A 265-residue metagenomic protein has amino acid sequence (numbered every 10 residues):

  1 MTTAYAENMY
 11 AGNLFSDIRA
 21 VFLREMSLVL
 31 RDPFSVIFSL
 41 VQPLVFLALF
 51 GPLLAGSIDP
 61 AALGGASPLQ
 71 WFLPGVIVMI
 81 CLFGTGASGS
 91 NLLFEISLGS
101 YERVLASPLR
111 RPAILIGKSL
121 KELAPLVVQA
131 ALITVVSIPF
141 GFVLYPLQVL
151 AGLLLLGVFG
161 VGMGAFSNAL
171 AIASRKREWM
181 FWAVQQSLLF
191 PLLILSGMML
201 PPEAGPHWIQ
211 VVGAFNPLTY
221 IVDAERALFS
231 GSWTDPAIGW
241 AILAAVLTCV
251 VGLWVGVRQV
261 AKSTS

Functional and structural regions predicted by a protein language model:
M1-P68, T264-S265: Hydrophobic alpha-helical transmembrane segments
T2-T3, E7-L23, G197-D235, G239-W240: Short hydrophobic, aromatic-rich alpha-helical segments embedded in or entering the lipid bilayer of multi-pass
Y5, P43, L47-P52, D223-S265: Alpha-helical transmembrane segments of multi-pass membrane transporters/translocases
E7-N8, R31-S35, P74, C81-G86 (+4 more regions): Short alpha-helical transmembrane interface motifs in multi-pass membrane proteins
V45-L49, P68-I138, S167-A171, A183-L188 (+1 more regions): Hydrophobic alpha-helical transmembrane segments of multi-pass membrane transport proteins
F50-D59, F83, S137-Y145, S174-K176 (+2 more regions): Short helix-capping/hinge motifs at transmembrane helix termini and TM-loop junctions
L54, A171-F215: Transmembrane helix segments
R111-Q185, S232-Q259: Alpha-helical transmembrane segments and their short interhelical loops
